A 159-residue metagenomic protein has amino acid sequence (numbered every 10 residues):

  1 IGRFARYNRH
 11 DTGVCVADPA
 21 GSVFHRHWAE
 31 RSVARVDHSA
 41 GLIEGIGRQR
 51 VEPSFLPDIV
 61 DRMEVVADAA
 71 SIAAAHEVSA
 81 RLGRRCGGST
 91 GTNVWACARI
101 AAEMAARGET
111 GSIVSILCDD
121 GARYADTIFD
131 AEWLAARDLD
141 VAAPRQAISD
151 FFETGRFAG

Functional and structural regions predicted by a protein language model:
I1, A75, N93-A101: Buried hydrophobic packing segments
I1, R85, S89, R123: Gly/Ser/Thr-rich beta-alpha loop segments that engage phosphate groups in nucleotides
I1-G2, R26, A96-C97, A125-D126: Short glycine-/acidic-enriched loop or helix-start segments at secondary-structure transitions that form or flank
G2-R6, A102-A105: A generic local secondary-structure boundary/capping motif
R6-G88, I128-G159: Active-site/ligand-binding loops adjacent to catalytic centers
G88-T92, L117: A short, small-residue-rich loop immediately preceding and capping a beta-strand
A98-D150: Catalytic phosphate/nucleotide-handling subdomain of diverse soluble enzymes
